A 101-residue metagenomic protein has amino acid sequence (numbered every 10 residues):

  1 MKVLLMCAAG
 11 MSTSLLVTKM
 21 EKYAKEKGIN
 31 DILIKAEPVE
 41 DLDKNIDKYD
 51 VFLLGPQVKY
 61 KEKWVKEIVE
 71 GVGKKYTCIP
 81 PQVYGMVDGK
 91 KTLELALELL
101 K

Functional and structural regions predicted by a protein language model:
K2-V39: Conserved active-site segments centered on acidic
V3, K75-K101: Ser/Thr/Gly-rich flexible loops in soluble cytosolic domains mediating phosphotransfer, phosphorylation
A9, Q57-K59: Short glycine-rich anion-binding loops that position phosphate/pyrophosphate groups of nucleotides and phosphorylated
T18, K22-E26, E67, E94 (+1 more regions): Short, well-ordered alpha-helices that flank and scaffold nucleotide-derived cofactor binding pockets
D41-N45, G85: Acidic pyrophosphate-coordinating catalytic loop
I46-V51: Short acidic/histidine-rich motifs immediately flanking catalytic phosphotransfer sites in two-component signaling
L53-G55: Acidic beta-strand-to-loop metal/phosphate-binding motif
Y60-P81: A short, gly/pro- and small-residue-rich
